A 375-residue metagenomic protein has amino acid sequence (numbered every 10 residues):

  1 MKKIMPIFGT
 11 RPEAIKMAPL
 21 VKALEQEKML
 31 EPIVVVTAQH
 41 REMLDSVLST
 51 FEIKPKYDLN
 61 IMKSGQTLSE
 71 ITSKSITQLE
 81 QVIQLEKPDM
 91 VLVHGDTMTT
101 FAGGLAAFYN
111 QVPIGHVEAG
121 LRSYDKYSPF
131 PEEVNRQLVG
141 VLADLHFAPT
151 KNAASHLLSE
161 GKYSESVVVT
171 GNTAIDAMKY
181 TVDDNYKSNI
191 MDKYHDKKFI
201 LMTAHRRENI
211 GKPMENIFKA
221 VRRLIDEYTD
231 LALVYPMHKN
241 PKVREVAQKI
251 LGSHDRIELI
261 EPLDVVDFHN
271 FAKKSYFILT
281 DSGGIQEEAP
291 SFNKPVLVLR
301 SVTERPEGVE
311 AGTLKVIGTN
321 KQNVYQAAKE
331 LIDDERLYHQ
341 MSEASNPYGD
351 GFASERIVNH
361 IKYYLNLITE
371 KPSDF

Functional and structural regions predicted by a protein language model:
M29-K74, Q78: Conserved nucleotide-sugar phosphate-binding/catalytic loop shared by glycosyltransferases and other
T37, R41-E42, L142-P213, I317 (+1 more regions): A nucleotide-sugar donor-handling region in carbohydrate enzymes
H40, D45-V47, Q66, D184-K274: Donor-nucleotide binding loops and adjacent catalytic segments primarily of GT-B fold Leloir glycosyltransferases
V93-H94, H116, H146, N270-V309: A donor-sugar binding/catalytic signature common to diverse glycosyltransferases and related nucleotide-sugar
H116-F130: A short, histidine- and acid-enriched strand-loop-helix "catalytic/donor-clamping" loop that lines the nucleotide-sugar
E133-L145: Membrane-proximal helix-turn-helix segments that form the acceptor-binding/catalytic region of lipid-linked
R305-E330, M341-G351: Change "using UDP/GDP/dTDP sugars" to "using nucleotide sugars
D333-F375: C-terminal amphipathic helix plus adjacent low-complexity, charged tail appended to glycosyltransferase catalytic
